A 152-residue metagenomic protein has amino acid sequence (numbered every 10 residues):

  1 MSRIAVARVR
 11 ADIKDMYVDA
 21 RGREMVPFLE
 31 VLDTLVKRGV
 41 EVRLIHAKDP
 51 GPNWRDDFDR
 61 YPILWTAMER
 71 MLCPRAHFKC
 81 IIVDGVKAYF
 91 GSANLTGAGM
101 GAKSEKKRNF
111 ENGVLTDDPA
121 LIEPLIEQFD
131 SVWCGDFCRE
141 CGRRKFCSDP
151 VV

Functional and structural regions predicted by a protein language model:
M1-W65: Primarily the HKD phosphodiesterase
E41-V42, K79, V86-Y89: Conserved active-site beta-strand-loop modules that form the wall/rim of enzyme catalytic pockets and either contain
I45-A47, C73, V83, F90-G91 (+1 more regions): Generic beta-sheet signal
W54, F78-K79, G99-G101: Short, charged, surface-exposed secondary-structure boundary motifs
L64-L72: A contiguous pocket-lining binding segment that forms or flanks enzyme active sites
M71-R75, K107: Short solvent-exposed loop/turn micro-motifs enriched in small/polar/acidic residues
K79-I82, N112-V114: Short beta-strand scaffold segments in enzyme catalytic cores
K87-V152: Signature of lipid phosphatidyltransferase scaffolds
